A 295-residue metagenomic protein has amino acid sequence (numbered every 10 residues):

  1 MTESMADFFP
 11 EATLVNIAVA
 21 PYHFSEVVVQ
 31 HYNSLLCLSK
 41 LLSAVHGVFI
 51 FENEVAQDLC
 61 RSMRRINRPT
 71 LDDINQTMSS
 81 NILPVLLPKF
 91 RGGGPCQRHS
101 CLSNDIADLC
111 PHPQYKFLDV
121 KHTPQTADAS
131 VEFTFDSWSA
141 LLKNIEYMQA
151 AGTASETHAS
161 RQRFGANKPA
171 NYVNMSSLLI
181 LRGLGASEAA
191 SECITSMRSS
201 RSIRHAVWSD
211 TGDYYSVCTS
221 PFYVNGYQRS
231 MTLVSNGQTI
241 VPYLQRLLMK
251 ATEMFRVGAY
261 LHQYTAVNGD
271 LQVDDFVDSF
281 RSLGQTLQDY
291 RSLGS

Functional and structural regions predicted by a protein language model:
M1-S295: Terminal, contiguous helix-loop blocks that mediate binding/assembly
